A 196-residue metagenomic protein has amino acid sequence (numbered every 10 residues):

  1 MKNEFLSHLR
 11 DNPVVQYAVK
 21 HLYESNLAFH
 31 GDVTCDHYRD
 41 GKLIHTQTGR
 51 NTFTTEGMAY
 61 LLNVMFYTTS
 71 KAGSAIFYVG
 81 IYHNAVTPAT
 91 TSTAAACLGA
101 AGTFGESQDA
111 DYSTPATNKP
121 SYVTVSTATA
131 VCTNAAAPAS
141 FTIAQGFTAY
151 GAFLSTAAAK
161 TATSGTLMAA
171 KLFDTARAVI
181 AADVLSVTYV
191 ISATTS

Functional and structural regions predicted by a protein language model:
M1-Y150, T156-S196: Small cysteine-rich, disulfide-bonded extracellular modules of the LU/uPAR three-finger superfamily and closely related
